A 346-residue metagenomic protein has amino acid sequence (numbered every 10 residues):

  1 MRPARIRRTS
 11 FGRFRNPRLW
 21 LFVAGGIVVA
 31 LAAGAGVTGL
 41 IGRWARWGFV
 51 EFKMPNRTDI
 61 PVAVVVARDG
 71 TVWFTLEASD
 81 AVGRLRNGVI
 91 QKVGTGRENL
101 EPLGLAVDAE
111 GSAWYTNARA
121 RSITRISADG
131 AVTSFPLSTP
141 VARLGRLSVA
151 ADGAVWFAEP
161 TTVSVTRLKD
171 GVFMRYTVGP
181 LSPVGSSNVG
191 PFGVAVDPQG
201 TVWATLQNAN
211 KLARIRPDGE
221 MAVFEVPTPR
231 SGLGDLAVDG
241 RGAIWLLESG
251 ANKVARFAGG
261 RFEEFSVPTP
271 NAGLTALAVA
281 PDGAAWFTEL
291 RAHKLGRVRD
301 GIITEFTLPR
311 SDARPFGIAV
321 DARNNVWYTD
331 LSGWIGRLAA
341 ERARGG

Functional and structural regions predicted by a protein language model:
K53-D80: Beta-strand-rich domains and repeat architectures in extracellular enzymes and scaffolds, especially beta-propellers
K53-R57, G94-E98, P136-P140, T177-S186 (+3 more regions): Surface loop/turn motifs at the tips and blade-to-blade linkers of beta-strand repeat domains
I60, A78, E101, R119 (+9 more regions): Beta-rich catalytic cores
V66-D69, V107-E110, V149-D152, V196-Q199 (+3 more regions): Residue-level detector of Asp-centered blade-edge/turn motifs that repeat once per structural unit in beta-propeller
V72-A78, A113-R119, V155-T161, V202-N208 (+3 more regions): Conserved beta-strand positions in repeat-built beta-propeller and related beta-rich domains
L85-V89, I126-A131, L168-V172, I215-E220 (+3 more regions): Short loop/turn segments that connect beta-strands within beta-propeller blades
R314-G346: Blade-level signature of beta-propeller repeat domains, shared across WD40, Kelch, NHL, RCC1 and BNR/Asp-box propellers
